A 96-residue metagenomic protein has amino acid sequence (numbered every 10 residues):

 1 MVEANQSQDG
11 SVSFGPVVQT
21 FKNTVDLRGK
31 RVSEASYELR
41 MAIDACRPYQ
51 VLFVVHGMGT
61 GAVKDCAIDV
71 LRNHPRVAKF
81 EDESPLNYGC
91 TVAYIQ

Functional and structural regions predicted by a protein language model:
M1-Q96: Long, charged, low-complexity intrinsically disordered regions
